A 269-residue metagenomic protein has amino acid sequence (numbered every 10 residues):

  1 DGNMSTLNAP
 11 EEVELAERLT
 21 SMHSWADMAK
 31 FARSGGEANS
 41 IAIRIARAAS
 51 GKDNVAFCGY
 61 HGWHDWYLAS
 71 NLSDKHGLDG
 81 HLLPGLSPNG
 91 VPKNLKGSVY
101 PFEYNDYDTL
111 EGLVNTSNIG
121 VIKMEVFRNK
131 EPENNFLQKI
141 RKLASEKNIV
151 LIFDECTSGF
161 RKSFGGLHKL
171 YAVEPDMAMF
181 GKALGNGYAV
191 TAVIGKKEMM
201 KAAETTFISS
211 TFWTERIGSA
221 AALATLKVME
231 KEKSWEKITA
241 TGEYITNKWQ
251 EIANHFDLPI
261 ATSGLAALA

Functional and structural regions predicted by a protein language model:
D1-A269: Conserved N-terminal phosphate-binding loop of PLP-dependent enzymes in the Aspartate aminotransferase
